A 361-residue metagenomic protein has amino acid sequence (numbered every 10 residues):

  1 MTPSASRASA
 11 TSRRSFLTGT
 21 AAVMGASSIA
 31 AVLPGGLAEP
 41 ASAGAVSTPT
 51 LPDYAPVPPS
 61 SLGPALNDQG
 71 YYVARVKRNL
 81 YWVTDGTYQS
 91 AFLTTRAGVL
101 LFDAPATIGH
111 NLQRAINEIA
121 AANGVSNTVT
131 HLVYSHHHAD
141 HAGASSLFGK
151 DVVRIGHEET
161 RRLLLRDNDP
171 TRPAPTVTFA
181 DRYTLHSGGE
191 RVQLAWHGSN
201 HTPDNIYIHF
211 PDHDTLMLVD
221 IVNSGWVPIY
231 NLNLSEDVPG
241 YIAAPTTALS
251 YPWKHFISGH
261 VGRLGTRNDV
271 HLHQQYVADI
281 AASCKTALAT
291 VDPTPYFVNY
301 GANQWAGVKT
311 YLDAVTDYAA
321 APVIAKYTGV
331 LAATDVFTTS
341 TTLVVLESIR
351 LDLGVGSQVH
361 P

Functional and structural regions predicted by a protein language model:
M1-S12, A22-A26, E39: N-terminal secretory signal peptides
L17, Y296-P361: C-terminal regulatory/interaction regions
T20-A97: Zn-dependent metallo-beta-lactamase
Y71-E118, Y207-F210, T215-D220: Conserved beta-strand hairpin/beta-sheet module of binuclear metal-dependent hydrolase folds, prominently
F102-A104, T130-H137, I155-H157, M217-V219 (+2 more regions): Active-site neighborhood of phospho(di)ester-bond hydrolases with catalytic His/Asp-centered motifs
N117-H186: Active-site HxH/HxHxD metal-binding segment of metal-dependent hydrolases
E158-D204, P211-D212, I242-P245, P252: Metallo-beta-lactamase
I242-A306: Divalent-metal (often Zn2+) His-rich catalytic cores of metallo-beta-lactamase-fold enzymes
